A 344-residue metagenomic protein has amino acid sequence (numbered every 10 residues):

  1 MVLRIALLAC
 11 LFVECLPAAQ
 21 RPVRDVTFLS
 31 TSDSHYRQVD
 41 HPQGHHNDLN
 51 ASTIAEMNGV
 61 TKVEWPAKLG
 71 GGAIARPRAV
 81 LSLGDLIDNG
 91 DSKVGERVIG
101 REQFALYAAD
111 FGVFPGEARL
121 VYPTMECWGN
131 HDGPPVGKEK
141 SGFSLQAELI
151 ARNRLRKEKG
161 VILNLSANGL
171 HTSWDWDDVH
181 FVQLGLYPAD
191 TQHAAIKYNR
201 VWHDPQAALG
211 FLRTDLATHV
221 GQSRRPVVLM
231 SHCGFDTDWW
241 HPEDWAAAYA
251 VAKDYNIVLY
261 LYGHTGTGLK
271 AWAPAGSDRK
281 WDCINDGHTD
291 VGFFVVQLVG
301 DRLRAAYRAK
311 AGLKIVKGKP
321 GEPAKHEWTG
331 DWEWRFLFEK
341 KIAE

Functional and structural regions predicted by a protein language model:
M1-L8: Sec-dependent signal peptide recognition, specifically the positively charged N-region followed immediately by
A9-A18: Hydrophobic h-region of N-terminal signal peptides that target proteins for export in Gram-negative bacteria
P17-V98: N-terminal active-site segment of His-dependent metallophosphoesterases
V26, R78, H171, V179 (+1 more regions): Alpha/beta-hydrolase fold active-site loops
S30-S32, R78-D85, P123-G129, V228-H232 (+3 more regions): Active-site neighborhood of phospho(di)ester-bond hydrolases with catalytic His/Asp-centered motifs
T31-R37, T53-V63, N89, D110-E117 (+3 more regions): Structured segments of extracytoplasmic/periplasmic soluble domains in secreted or envelope-associated proteins
H41, D91-F211, A247-K253, L259 (+2 more regions): Extended active-site neighborhood of metal-dependent phosphoesterases/phosphodiesterases
L216-D238: Short acidic, glycine-rich surface-loop motifs adjacent to enzyme active sites
